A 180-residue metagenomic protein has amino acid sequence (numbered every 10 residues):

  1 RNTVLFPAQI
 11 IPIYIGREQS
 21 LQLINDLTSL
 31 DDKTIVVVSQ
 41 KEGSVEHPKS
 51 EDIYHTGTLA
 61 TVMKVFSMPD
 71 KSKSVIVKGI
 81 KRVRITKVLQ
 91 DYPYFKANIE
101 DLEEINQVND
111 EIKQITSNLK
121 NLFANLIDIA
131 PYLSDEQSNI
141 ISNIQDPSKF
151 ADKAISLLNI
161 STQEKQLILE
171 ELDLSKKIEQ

Functional and structural regions predicted by a protein language model:
R1-Q180: N-terminal low-complexity, acidic/polar interaction/targeting segments
